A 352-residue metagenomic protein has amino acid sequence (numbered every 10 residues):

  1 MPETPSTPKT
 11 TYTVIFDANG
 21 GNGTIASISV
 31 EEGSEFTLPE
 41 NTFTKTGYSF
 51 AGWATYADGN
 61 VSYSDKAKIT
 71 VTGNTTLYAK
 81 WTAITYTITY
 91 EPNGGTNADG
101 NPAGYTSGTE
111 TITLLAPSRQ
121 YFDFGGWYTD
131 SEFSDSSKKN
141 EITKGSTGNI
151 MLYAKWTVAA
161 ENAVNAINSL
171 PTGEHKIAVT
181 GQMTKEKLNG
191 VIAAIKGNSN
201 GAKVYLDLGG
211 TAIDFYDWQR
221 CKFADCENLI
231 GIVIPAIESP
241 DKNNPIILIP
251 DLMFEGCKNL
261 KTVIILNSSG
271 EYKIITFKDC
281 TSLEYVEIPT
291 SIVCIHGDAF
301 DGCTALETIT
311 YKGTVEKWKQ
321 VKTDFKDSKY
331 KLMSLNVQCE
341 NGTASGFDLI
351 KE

Functional and structural regions predicted by a protein language model:
M1-V158, K351: Secondary-structure capping and domain/repeat boundary segments
T11, I25, E40, K66 (+10 more regions): Surface-exposed or flexible loop/turn and strand-edge residues in extracellular/cell-surface modules
P39-K45, W53, W81, L115-R119 (+8 more regions): Core hydrophobic positions of leucine-rich repeats
G104-T106, I177-M183, G201-F215, E227-L248 (+5 more regions): Structural signature of tandem-repeat unit edges
G126-Y128, W156-V158, W318, K322-E352: Extracellular/surface-exposed low-complexity segments
G148, G190-L206: Beta-solenoid repeat scaffold
A159-I195, K351-E352: N-terminal segments that cap or nucleate solenoid repeat domains
S169-T172, G197-S199, D301-T304: Beta-strand repeat architectures
